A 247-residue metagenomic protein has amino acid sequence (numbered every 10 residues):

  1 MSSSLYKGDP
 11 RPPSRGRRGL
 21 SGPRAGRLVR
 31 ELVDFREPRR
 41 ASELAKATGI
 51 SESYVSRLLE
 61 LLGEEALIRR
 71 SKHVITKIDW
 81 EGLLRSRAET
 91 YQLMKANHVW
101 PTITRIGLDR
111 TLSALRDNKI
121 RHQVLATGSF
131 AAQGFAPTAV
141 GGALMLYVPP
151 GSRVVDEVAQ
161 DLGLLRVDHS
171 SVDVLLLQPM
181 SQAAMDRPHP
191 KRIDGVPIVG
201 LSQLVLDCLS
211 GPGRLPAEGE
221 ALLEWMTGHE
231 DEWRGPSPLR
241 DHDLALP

Functional and structural regions predicted by a protein language model:
S2-R27: Short alpha-helical segments that sit at the start of domains
R17-A25, R40, H73-L93: Short, cationic-aromatic polyanion-contact patches
V33-R36, D194-G195: Short helix-capping/hinge SLiMs at alpha-helix to coil transitions
F35-A47: Short acidic, hydrophobic short linear motifs in intrinsically disordered regions
G63-H73: A short, conserved structural fragment
K95-A183: Short gly/ser-rich loop at a beta-strand->alpha-helix junction or flexible surface loop bordering the NTP-binding
V154-P247: Hydrophobic alpha-helical interaction segments
